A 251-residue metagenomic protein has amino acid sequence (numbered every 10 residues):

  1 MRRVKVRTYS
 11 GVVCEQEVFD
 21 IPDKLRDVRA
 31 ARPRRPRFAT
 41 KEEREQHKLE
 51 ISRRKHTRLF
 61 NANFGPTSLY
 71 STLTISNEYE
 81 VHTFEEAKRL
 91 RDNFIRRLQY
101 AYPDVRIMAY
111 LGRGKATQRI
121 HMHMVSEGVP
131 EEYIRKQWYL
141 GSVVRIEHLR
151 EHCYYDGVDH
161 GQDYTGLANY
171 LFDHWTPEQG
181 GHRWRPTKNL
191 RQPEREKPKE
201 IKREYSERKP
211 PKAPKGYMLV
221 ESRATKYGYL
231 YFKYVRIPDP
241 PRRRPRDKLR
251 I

Functional and structural regions predicted by a protein language model:
M1-Q118, G128-I251: Right-hand nucleic-acid polymerase module
